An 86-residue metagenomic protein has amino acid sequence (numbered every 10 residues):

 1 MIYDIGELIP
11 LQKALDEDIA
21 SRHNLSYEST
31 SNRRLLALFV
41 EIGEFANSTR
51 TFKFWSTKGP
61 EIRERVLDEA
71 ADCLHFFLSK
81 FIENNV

Functional and structural regions predicted by a protein language model:
M1-V86: Flexible "arm" and connector segments at domain edges
